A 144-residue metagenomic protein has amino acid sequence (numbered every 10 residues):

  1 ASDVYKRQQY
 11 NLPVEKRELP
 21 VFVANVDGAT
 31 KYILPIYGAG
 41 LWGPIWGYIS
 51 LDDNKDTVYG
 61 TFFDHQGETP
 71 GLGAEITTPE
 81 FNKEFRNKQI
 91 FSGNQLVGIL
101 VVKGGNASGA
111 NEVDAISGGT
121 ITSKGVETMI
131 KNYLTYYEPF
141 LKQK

Functional and structural regions predicted by a protein language model:
A1-Y5: Short, small-residue-biased leader/transition segments that mark boundaries at the very start of proteins
Q8-Y10: Individual transmembrane alpha-helix segments
K16-Y48, H65: Structured beta-strand/loop patches that form or line metal/cofactor-binding pockets in enzymes
V26, D53-N54: Short, ordered coil/turn segments that flank beta-strands lining enzyme active or ligand-binding pockets
G38-I45, N54-I116: Flexible, solvent-exposed short loops/turns enriched in glycine
E112-D114, T122-K144: Extracytoplasmic/luminal low-complexity segments enriched in Pro/Gly and acidic/polar residues that act as flexible
G119: Aromatic-acidic/polar surface patches that form glycan- and anion
